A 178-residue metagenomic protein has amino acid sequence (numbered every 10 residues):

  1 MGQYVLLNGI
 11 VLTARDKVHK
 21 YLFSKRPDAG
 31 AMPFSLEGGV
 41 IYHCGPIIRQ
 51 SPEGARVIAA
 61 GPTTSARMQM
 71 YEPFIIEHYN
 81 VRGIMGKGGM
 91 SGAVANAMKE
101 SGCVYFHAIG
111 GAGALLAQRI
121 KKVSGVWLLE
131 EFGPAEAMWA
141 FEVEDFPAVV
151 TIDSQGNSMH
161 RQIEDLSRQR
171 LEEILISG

Functional and structural regions predicted by a protein language model:
Q3-Y4, G9-I10: Structural motif
L6, I41, V149-T151: Structured core elements
G9, C44-P46, I152: Pocket-edge structural micro-motifs
T13-F146: Feature captures the catalytic cores and cofactor-binding loops of soluble hydro-lyases/lyases that act on carboxylate
E72-P73, V150-G178: Active-site/ligand-binding-proximal alpha/beta "capping" segment
